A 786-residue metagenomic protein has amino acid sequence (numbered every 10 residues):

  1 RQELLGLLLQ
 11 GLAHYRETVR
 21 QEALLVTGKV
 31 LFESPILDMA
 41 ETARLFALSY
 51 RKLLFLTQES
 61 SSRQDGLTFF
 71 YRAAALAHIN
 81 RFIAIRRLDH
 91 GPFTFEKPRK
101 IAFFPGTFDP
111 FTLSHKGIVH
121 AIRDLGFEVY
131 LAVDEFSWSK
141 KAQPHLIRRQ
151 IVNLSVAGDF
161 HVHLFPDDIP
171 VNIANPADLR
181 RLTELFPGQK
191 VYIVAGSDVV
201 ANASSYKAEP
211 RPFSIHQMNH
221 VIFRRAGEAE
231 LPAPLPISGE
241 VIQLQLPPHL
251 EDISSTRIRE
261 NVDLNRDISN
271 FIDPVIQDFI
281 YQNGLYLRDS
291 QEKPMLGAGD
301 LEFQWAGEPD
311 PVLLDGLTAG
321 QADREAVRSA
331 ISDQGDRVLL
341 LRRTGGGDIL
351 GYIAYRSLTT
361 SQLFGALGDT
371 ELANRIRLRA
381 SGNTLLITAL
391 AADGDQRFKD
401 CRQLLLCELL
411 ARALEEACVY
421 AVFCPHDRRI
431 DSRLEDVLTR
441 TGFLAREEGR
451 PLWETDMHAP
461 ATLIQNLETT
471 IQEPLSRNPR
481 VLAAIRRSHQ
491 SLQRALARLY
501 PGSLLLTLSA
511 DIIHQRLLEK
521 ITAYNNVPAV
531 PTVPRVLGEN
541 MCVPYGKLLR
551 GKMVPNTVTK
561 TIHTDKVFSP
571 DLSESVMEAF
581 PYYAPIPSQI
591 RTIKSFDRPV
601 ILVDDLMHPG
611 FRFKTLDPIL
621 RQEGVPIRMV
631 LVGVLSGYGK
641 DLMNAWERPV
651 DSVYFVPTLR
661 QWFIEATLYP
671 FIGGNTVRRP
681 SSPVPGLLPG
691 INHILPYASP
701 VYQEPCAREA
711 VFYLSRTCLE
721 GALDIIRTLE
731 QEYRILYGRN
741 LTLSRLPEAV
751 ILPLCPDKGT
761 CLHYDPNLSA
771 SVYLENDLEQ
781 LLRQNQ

Functional and structural regions predicted by a protein language model:
E3-Q10: Alpha-helical solenoid scaffolds in eukaryotic proteins
Y15-R16: Short inter-helical turns and helix N-cap capping residues of alpha-solenoid HEAT/ARM repeat scaffolds
R20, L24, G28-D300, L340 (+1 more regions): Nucleotidyltransferase catalytic core that binds NTPs
F111-F127, L406-A411, R612-L620: Histidine-anchored nucleotide/phosphate-binding helix
M295-Q334, L340-G345: Short amphipathic alpha-helix that is part of the acyltransferase structural core
G347-S357: Conserved beta-strand in the GNAT
L363-T441: Acyl-donor binding region in acyl/amide transferases
T439-Q786: PRPP-associated nucleotide enzymes
